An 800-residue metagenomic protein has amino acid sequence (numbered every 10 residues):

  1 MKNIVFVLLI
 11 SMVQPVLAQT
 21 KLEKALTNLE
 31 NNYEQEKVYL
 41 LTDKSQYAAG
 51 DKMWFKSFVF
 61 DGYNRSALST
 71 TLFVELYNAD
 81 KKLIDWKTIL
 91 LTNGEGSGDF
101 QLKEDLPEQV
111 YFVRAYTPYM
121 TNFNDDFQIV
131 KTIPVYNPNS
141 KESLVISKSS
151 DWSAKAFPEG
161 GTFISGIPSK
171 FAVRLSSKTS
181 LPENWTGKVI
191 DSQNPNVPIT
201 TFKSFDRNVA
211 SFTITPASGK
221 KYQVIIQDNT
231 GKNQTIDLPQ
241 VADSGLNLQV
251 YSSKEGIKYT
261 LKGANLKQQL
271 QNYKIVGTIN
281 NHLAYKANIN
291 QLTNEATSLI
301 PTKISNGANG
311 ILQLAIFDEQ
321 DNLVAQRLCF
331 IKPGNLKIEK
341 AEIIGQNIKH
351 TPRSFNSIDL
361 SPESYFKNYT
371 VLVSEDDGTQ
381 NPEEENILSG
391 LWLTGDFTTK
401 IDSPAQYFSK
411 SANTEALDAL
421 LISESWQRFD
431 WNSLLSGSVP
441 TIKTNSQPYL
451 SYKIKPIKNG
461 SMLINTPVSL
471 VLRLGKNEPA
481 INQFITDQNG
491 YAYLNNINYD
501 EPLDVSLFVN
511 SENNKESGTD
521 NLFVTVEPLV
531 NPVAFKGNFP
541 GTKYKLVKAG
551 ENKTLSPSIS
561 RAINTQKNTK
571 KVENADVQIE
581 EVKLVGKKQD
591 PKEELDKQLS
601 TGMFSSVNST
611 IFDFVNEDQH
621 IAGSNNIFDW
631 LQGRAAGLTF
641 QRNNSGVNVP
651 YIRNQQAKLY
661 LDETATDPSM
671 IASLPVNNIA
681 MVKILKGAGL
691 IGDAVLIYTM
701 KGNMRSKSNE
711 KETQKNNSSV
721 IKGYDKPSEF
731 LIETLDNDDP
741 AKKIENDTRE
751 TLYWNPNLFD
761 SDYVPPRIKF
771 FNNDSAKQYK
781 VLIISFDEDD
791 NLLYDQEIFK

Functional and structural regions predicted by a protein language model:
M1-T27, L360: Bacterial Sec-dependent N-terminal signal peptides
Q19-E36, L41, Y47-A48, K52-I89 (+2 more regions): Contiguous segments within soluble domain cores/interaction surfaces
L29-Y33, A48, K103-E108, T117-E183 (+11 more regions): Surface-exposed, low-complexity/disordered segments and acidic/polar micro-motifs at processing/linker regions
T42, D191, I279, I652-N654 (+1 more regions): Structural motif
Q46, L76, V189, I226 (+2 more regions): Short aromatic-centered micro-motifs
K52, G96-L102: Ligand-binding face of N-terminal immunoglobulin V-set domains in extracellular IgSF glycoproteins
V647-K686, R705-N716: Periplasmic plug
